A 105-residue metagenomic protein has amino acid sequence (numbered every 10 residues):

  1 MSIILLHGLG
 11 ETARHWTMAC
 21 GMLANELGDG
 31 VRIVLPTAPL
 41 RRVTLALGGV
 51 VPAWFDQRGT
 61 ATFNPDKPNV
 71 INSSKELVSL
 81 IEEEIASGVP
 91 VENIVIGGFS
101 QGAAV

Functional and structural regions predicted by a protein language model:
S2-N93: Serine-hydrolase catalytic machinery in alpha/beta-hydrolase-like enzymes
G97-G102: Gly/Ala-rich beta-loop-alpha elbow adjacent to hydrolase catalytic centers
V105: Hydrophobic positions on the alpha1 helix immediately C-terminal to the Walker A/P-loop
